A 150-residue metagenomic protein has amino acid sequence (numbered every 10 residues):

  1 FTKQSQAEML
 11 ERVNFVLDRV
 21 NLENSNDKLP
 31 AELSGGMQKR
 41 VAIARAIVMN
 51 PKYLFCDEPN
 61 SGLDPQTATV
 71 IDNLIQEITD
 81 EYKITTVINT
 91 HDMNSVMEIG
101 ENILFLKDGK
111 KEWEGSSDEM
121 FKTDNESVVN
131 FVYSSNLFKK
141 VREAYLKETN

Functional and structural regions predicted by a protein language model:
Q6-N24: Conserved ABC ATPase "signature" region
L29-L33, M37: Conserved ABC ATPase signature
N50: Conserved catalytic motifs of ABC-family nucleotide-binding domains
L54-D57: Catalytic Walker B motif of ABC-type/P-loop ATPase nucleotide-binding domains
P65-T67: Helix N-cap at the start of a conserved alpha-helix in ABC-type nucleotide-binding domains
F121-N150: C-terminal boundary and immediately downstream tail of ABC-type ATPase nucleotide-binding domains
